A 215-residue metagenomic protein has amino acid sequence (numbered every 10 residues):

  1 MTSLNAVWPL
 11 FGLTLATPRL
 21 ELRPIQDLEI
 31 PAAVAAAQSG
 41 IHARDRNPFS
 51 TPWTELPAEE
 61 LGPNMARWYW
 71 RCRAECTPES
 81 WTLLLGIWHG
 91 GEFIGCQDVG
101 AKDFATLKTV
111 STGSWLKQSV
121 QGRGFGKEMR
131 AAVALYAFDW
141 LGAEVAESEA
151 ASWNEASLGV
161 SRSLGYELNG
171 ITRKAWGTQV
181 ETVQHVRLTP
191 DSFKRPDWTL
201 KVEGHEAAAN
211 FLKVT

Functional and structural regions predicted by a protein language model:
M1-S119, Y136, K174-T215: GNAT-family acyltransferases
I25-L28, E128, A156: Cytosolic histidine kinase catalytic core of two-component systems
L107, G124, A156: Residues that form or flank phosphate/diphosphate-binding pockets in enzymes that use nucleotide phosphates
S114-L116, G122-A137, G159-S163: Conserved acetyl-CoA-binding loop-helix of GNAT-fold acetyltransferases
D139-E149: Conserved GNAT acetyl-CoA-binding A-motif
S148-L158: Conserved beta-strand-loop-alpha-helix junction that forms the acyl-donor binding cleft
E149, T172-A175: Short, Lys/Arg-rich nucleic-acid/phosphate-binding segment
R162-T172: Conserved acetyl-CoA-binding loop of GNAT-fold acetyltransferases
